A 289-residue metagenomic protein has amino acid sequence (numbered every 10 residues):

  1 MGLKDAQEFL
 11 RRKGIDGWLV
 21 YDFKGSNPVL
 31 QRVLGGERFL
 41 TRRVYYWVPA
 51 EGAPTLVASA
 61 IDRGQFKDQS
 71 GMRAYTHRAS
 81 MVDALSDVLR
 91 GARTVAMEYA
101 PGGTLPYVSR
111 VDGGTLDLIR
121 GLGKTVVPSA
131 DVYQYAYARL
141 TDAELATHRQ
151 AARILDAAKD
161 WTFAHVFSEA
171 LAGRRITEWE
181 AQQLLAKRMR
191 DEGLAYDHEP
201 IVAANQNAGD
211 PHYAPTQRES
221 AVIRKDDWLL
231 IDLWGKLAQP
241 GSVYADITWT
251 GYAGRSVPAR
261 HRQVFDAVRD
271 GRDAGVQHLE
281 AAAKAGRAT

Functional and structural regions predicted by a protein language model:
M1-T289: Active-site neighborhoods and metal-handling regions in enzymes and metal-associated proteins
